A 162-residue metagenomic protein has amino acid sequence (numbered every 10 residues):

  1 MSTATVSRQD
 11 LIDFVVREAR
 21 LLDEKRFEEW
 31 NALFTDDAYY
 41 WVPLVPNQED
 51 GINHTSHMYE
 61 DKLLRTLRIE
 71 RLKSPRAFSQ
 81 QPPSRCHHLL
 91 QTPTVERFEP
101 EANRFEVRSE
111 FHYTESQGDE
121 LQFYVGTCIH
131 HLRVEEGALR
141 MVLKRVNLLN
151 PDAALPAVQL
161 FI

Functional and structural regions predicted by a protein language model:
M1-D36: Short, low-complexity N-terminal intrinsically disordered segments enriched in polar/charged residues
Q9-D13, S56, L63, F123: A generic "alpha-helical surface" signal
I12, T66-E70, Q159: Generic detector of well-ordered alpha-helical segments enriched in charged/polar residues, highlighting helical
E18-R20, R76-P83, Q117-D119: Short helix-to-loop capping/linker segments positioned immediately adjacent to catalytic or ligand/cofactor-binding
D36-F98, A102-R108: A solvent-exposed, acidic/Ser-Thr-rich amphipathic alpha-helical stretch
H87-L89, T94-I162: A beta-strand edge to alpha-helix "cap/lid" segment located at domain peripheries
